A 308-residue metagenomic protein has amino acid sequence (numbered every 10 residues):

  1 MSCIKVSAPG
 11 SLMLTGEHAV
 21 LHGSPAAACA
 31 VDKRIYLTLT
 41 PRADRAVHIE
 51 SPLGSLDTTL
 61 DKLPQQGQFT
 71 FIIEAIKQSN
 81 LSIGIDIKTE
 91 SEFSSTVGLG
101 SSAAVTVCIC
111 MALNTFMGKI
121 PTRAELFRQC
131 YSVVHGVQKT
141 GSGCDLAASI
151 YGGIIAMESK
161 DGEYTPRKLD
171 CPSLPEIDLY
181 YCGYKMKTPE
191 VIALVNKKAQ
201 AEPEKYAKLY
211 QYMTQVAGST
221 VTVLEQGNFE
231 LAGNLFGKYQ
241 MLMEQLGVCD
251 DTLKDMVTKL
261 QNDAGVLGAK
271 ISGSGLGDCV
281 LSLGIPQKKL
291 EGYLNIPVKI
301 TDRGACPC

Functional and structural regions predicted by a protein language model:
S2-P9, M13, V20, Y36-L81 (+4 more regions): C-terminal nucleotide
S11-M13, A19-G23, A28-A30, T96 (+3 more regions): FAD-binding core of FAD-dependent oxidoreductases, characterized by glycine-rich FAD pyrophosphate-binding loops
I83-S95: Glycine/charged-rich beta-loop-alpha catalytic/anionic-binding loops adjacent to active sites
A104-A112: Short amphipathic alpha-helical face segments that pack within enzyme cores and frequently flank/anchor catalytic
